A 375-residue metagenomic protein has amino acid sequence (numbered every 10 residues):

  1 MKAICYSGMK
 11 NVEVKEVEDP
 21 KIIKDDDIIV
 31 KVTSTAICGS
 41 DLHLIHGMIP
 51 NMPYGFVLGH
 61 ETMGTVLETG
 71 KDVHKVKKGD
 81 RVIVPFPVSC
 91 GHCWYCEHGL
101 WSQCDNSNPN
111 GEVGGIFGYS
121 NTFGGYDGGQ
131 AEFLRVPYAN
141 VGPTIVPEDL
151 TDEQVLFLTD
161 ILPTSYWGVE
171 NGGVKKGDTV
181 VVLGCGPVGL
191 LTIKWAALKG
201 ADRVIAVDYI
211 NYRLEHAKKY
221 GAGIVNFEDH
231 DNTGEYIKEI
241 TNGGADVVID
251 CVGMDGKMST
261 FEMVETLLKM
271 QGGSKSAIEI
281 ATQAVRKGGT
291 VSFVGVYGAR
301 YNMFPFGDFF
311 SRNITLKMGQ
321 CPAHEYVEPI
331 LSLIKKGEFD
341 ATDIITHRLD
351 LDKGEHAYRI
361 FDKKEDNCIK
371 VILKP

Functional and structural regions predicted by a protein language model:
E18-T35, M48-E97, W101-S102, Y126-D127 (+1 more regions): Glycine-rich beta-strand-centered segment in the early N-terminal region that forms part of a ligand/cofactor-binding
I23-K24, K77, K175, G243 (+1 more regions): Residue-level recognition of short, solvent-exposed, well-ordered loop/turn junctions that link secondary-structure
D27, E61, K78-R81, Y95 (+7 more regions): Residue-level marker of beta-strand positions
R81-V82, P143-D231, E235, I249: Mid-domain Rossmann-like dinucleotide-binding core that forms the NAD(H)/NADP(H) cofactor-binding site
H92-L183: NAD(P)H dinucleotide-binding glycine-rich loop of Rossmann-like/cofactor-binding domains, especially the beta1-alpha1
G172, E215, Y220-T315: Glycine-rich cofactor phosphate-binding loops and adjacent beta1-alpha1 units of small-molecule cofactor enzyme domains
I210, Y297, P322: Residues in the short beta-alpha loop(s) of Rossmann-like NAD(P)-binding domains
H230, G243, E279, Q283 (+1 more regions): C-terminal hydrophobic helical "lid"/dimerization subdomain of Rossmann-like NAD(P)H-dependent oxidoreductases
